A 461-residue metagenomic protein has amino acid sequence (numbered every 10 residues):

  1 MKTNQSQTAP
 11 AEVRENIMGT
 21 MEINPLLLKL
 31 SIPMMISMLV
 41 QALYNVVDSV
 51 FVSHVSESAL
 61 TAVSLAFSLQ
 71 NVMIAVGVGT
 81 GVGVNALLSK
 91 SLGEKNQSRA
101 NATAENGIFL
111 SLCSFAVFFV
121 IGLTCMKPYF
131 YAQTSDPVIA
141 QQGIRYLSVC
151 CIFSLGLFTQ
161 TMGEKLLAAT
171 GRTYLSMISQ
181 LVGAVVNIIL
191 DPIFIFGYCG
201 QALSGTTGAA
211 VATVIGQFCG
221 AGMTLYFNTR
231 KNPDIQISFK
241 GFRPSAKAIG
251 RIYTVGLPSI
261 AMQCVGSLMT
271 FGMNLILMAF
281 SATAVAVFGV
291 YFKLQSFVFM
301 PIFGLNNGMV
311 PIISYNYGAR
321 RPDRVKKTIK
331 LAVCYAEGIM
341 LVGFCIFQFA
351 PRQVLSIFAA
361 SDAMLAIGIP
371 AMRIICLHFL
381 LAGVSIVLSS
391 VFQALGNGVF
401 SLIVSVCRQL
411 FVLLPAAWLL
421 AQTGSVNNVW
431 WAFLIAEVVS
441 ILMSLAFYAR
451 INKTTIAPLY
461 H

Functional and structural regions predicted by a protein language model:
M1-S31, L88-L155, Q201-L257, I313-H378 (+1 more regions): Short alpha-helical transmembrane segments in multi-pass integral membrane proteins
T20, N24-L43, V47, L69-V76 (+6 more regions): Residue-level signal for short hydrophobic patches within transmembrane helices of multi-pass membrane transporters
K29-D48, V149, Q160, G183 (+5 more regions): Transmembrane helical elements of multi-pass membrane transporters/channels
L39, L43-T61, F130-P137, I193-S204 (+5 more regions): Helix-terminus/linker motif at the lipid-water interface of multi-pass membrane proteins
S49, A86, K127, K165 (+5 more regions): Small-residue-mediated transmembrane helix hinge/kink sites in multi-pass secondary transporters
L60-V120, L157-S176, V287-P351, A382-V404: Small-residue-rich hydrophobic transmembrane alpha-helices
G81, C150-A168, S176-A184, A209-T224 (+4 more regions): Short runs within selected transmembrane alpha-helices of multi-pass transporters and secretion channels
G122, K165, D191, I195 (+7 more regions): Structural signal for membrane-spanning alpha-helices in multi-pass inner-membrane proteins, emphasizing helix cores
